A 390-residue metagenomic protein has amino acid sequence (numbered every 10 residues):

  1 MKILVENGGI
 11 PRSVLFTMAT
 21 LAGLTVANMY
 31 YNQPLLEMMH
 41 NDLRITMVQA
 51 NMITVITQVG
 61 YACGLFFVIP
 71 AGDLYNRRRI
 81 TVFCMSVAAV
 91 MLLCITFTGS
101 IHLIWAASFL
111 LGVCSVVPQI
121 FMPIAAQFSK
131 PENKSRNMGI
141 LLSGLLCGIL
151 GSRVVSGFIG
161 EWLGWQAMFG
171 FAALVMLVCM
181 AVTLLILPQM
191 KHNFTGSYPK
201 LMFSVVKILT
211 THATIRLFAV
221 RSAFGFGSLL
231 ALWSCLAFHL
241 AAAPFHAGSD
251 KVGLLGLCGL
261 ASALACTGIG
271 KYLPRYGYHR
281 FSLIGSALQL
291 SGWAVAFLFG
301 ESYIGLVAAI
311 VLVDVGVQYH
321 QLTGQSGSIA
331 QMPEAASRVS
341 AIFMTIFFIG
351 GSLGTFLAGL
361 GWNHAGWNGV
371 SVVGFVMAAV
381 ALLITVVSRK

Functional and structural regions predicted by a protein language model:
K2-G8, P188-V220: Juxtamembrane intracellular "pre-TM" segments in multi-pass secondary transporters
C63-I101: Conserved MFS/SLC helix-loop-helix module at the cytosolic interface between two early adjacent transmembrane helices
L65-N76, L264-Y278, W362: Helix-to-loop junctions at the C-terminal end of transmembrane segments in multipass secondary transporters
L103, I140-L187: Helix-loop-helix hairpin linking two adjacent transmembrane segments in secondary transporters
S108-S143: Cytoplasmic helix-loop-helix junction between adjacent transmembrane helices in 12-TM secondary transporters
V117-S129, Y319-M332: Intracellular juxtamembrane helix-capping segments at the cytosolic ends of symmetry-related transmembrane helices
H279-G324: C-terminal transmembrane helical hairpin of 12-TM major facilitator-type secondary transporters
